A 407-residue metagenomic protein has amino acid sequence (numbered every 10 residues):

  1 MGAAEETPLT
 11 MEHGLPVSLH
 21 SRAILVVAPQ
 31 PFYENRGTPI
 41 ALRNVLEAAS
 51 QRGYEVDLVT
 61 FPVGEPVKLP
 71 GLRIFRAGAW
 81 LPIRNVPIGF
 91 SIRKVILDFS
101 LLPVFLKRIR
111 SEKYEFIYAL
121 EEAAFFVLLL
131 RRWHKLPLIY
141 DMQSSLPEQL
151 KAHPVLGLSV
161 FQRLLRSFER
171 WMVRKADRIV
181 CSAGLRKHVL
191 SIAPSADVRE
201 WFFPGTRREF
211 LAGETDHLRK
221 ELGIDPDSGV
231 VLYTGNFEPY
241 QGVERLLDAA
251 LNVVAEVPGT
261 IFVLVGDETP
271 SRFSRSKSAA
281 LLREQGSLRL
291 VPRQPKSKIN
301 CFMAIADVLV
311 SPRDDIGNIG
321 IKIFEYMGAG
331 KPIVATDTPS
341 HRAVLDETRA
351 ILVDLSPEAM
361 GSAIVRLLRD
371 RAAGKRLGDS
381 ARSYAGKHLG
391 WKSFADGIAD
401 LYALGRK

Functional and structural regions predicted by a protein language model:
G2-E65, V253-A255: N-terminal subdomain of nucleotide-sugar transferases
E12, F210-I224: A short helix/loop element that forms part of the nucleotide-sugar donor recognition site in Leloir-type
L25-V27, C181, D225-Q241, L247-A250: Conserved donor-binding/catalytic core segment of Leloir-type glycosyltransferases
N44, P103-R110, F125, R132-W133 (+3 more regions): Membrane-proximal helix-turn-helix segments that form the acceptor-binding/catalytic region of lipid-linked
T60, F75-R76, S159-G213: Donor nucleotide-sugar binding/catalytic pocket of nucleotide-sugar-dependent glycosyltransferases
G266, S274-N300: Nucleotide-activated donor-binding/catalytic signature segment of Leloir-type glycosyltransferases, i.e., the conserved
C301-N318, K331: Acidic donor-binding loop of glycosyltransferase active sites
E347-E358, R366-A372: Conserved acidic donor-binding segment of nucleotide-sugar-dependent glycosyltransferases
